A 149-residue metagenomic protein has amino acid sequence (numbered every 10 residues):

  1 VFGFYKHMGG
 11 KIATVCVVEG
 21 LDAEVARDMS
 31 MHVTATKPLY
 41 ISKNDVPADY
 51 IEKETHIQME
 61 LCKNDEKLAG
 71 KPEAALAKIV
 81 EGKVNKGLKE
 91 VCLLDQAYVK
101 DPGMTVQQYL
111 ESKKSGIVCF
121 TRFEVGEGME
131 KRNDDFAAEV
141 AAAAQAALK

Functional and structural regions predicted by a protein language model:
V1-K149: N-terminal assembly/interaction segments in proteins that build large macromolecular machines
